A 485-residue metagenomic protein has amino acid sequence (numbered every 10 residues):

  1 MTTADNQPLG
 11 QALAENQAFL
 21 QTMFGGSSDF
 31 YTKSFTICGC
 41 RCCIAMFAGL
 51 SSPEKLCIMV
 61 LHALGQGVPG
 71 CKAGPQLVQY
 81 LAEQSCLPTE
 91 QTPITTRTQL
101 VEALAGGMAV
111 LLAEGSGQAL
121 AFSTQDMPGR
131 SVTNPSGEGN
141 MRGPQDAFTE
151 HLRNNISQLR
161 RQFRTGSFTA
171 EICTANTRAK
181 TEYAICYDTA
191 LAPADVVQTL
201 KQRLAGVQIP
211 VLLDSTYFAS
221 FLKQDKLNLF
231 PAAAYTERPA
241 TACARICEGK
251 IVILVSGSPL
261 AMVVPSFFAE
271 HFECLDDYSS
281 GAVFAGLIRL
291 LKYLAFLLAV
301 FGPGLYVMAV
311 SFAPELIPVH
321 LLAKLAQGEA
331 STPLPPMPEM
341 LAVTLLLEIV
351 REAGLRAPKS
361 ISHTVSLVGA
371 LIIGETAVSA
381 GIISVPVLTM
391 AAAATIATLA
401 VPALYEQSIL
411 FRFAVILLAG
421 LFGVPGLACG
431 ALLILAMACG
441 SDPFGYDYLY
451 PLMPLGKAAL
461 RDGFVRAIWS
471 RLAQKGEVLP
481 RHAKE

Functional and structural regions predicted by a protein language model:
M1-F301, V319, C439-E485: Membrane-embedded alpha-helical signal segments
R164, A205, R351, V378 (+1 more regions): Short polybasic/polar patches that bind polyanions
R164, A330, G423-V424: Amphipathic alpha-helical protein-protein interaction surfaces
I253, L260, S266-V415: Transmembrane alpha-helical segments that form the functional core of multipass membrane systems
V385-V387, A392-E485: Hydrophobic alpha-helical transmembrane segments of membrane transport and translocation systems, primarily multi-pass
